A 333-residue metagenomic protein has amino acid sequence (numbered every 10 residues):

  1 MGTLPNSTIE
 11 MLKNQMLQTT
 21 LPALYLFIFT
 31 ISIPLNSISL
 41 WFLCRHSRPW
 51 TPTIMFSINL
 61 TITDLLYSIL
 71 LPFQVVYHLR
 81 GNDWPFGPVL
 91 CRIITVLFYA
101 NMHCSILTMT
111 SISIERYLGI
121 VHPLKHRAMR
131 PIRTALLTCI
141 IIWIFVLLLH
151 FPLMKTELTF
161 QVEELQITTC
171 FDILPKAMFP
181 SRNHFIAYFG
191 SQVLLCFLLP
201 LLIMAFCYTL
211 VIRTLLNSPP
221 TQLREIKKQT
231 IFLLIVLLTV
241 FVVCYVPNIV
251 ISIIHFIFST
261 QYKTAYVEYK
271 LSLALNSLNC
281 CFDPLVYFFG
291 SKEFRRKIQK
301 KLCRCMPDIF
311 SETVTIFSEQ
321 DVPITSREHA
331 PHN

Functional and structural regions predicted by a protein language model:
M1-L12, V162-E163, I167, K292-N333: Intrinsically disordered regulatory tails of 7TM GPCRs
G2-L12, G81-T95, Y99, H122 (+3 more regions): Loop architecture of class A 7-transmembrane GPCRs
L17-H46, L66, L202-T209: First transmembrane helix
L17-L26, P52-I112, G119-R127: Extracellular TM2-ECL1-early TM3 structural module of rhodopsin-like
Y25-F29, F42, L66-N82, T95 (+7 more regions): Helix-to-loop junction signature of class
S57, A135-I140, G190-S191, L234 (+1 more regions): Hydrophobic alpha-helical transmembrane segments
Q166-F185, F189-L198, I212-V250: Intracellular effector-coupling site of seven-transmembrane GPCRs, centered on the ICL3-to-TM6 transition
V243, I249-I253, K270-D321: Seventh transmembrane helix
